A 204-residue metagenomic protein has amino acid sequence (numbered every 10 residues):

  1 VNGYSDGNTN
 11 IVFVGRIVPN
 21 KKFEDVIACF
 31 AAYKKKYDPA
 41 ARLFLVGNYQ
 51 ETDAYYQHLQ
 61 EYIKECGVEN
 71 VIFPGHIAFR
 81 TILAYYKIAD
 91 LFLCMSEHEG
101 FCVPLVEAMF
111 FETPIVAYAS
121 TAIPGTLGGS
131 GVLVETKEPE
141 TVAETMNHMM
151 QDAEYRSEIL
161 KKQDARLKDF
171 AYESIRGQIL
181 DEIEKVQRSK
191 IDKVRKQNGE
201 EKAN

Functional and structural regions predicted by a protein language model:
G3-K21, I27-F30, F44: Conserved donor-binding/catalytic core segment of Leloir-type glycosyltransferases
R42-Q57, G75: Glycosyltransferase donor-sugar binding loop
Y56-I77: Nucleotide-activated donor-binding/catalytic signature segment of Leloir-type glycosyltransferases, i.e., the conserved
H76-I77, A84-A89: Short alpha-helical donor nucleotide-sugar binding micro-motif in glycosyltransferases
E97: Aromatic "clamp/platform" in nucleotide-sugar-dependent glycosyltransferases that forms part of the donor/acceptor
P114-A117: Short hydrophobic beta-strand element within catalytic cores of glycosyltransferases and related nucleotide-activated
V132-P139, H148-A153: Conserved acidic donor-binding segment of nucleotide-sugar-dependent glycosyltransferases
Y172-N204: C-terminal alpha-helical cap of glycosyltransferases
